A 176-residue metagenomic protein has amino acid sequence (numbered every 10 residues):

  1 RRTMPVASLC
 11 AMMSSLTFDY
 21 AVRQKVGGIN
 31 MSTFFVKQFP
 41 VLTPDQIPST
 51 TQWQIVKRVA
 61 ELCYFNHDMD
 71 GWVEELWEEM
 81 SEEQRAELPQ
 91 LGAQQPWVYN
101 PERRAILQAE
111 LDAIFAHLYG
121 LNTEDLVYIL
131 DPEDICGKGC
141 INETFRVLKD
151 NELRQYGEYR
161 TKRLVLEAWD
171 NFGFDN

Functional and structural regions predicted by a protein language model:
R1-N176: S-adenosyl-L-methionine
